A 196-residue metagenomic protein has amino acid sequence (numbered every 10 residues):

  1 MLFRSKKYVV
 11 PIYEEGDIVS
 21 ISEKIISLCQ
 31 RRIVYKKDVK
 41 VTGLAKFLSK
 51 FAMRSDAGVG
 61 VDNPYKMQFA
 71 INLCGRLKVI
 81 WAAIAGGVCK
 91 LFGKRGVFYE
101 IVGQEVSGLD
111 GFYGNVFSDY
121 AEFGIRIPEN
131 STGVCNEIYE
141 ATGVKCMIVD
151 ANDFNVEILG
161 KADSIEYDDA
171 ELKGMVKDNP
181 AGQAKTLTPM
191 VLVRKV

Functional and structural regions predicted by a protein language model:
K6-V10, Y139: Generic structural signal for well-ordered alpha-helical scaffold segments
V9-E15, I26, T42, S49-K50 (+1 more regions): Disulfide-rich extracellular domains of secreted proteins
E15-D17, V144: Short coil/turn segments at beta-strand junctions that form active-site/ligand-binding loops
I18-C29: Small-residue-enriched, tightly packed secondary-structure blocks
E23, K36, F47-D56, V61-V196: A structural signal for small-residue-enriched, beta-sheet-centric alpha/beta enzyme cores and oligomeric scaffold folds
Q30-R31, I158: Short glycine-/acidic-enriched loop or helix-start segments at secondary-structure transitions that form or flank
R31-G43: Short Gly/aromatic-enriched secondary-structure transition segments
